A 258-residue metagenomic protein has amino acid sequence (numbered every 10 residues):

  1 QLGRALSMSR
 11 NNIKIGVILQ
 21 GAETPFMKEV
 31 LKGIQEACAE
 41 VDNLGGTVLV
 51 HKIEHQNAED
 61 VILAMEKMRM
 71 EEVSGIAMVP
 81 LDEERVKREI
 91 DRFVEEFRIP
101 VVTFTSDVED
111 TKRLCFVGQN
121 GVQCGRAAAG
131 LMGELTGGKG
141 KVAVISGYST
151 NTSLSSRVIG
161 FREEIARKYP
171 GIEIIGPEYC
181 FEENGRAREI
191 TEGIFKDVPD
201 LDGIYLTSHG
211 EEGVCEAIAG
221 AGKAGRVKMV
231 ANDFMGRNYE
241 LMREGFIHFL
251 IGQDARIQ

Functional and structural regions predicted by a protein language model:
G3-L31, L114-C115, K141-S149: Short beta-strand segments enriched in small/hydrophobic residues
L19, A128-K168, G176-P177: An alpha-beta-alpha
F26-D42, C124-A128, T152-G171, R186 (+3 more regions): Short, solvent-exposed amphipathic alpha-helices that sit in or adjacent to ligand/effector-binding or catalytic
C38-A58, V144, I165-N184: Short beta-strand elements in bilobed, periplasmic/extracellular small-molecule ligand-binding domains
I76-V94, F161, Y179-R237: Hydrophobic alpha-helical
R85-Q123, M235-R243, I247: Flexible loop/hinge segments that line or gate small-molecule binding clefts
F116-V142, A187-R188, M235-N238, D254-Q258: Hydrophobic alpha-helical segments within soluble ligand-binding/sensing domains
G222-R226, V230-Q258: Flexible loop/turn connectors
